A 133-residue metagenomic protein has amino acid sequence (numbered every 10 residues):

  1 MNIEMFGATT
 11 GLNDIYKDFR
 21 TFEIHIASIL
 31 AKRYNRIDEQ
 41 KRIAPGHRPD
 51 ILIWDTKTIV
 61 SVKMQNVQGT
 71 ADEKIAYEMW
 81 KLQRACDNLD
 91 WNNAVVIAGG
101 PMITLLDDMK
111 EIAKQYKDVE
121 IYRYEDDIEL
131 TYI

Functional and structural regions predicted by a protein language model:
M1-K41: Acidic-basic catalytic patches of nuclease active cores, encompassing PD-(D/E)XK and other metal-cofactor nuclease
G7, T56-Q65: Short, basic/glycine-rich phosphate-binding loops at helix/coil junctions that contact nucleotide phosphates
E23-I24, G46, I75-M79: Short amphipathic alpha-helical segment that frequently serves as the phosphate-/nucleotide-binding helix
Q40-I43, V96-G100, E125-D127: Acidic carboxylate-rich catalytic motifs and surrounding loops in phosphoryl-/glycosyl-chemistry enzymes
P45, P49-V60: Active-site beta-strand-loop-beta-strand hairpin of nuclease catalytic cores that positions key catalytic residues
M64-Q115: Catalytic cores of nucleic-acid endonucleases
K110-I133: Charged, structured surface patches that assemble and position nucleic-acid processing machinery
